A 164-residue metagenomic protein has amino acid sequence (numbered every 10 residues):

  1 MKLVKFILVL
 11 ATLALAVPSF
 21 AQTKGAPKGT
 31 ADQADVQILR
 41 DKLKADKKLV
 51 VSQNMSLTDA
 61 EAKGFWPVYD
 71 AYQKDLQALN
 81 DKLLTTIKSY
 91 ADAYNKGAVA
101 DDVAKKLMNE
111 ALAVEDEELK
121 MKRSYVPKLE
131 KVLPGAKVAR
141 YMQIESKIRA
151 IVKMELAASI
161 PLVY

Functional and structural regions predicted by a protein language model:
M1-L8: Bacterial N-terminal signal peptides that target proteins for export
L10-L13: Short, linear, compositionally biased motifs with a strong N-terminal bias
S19-D41: Sec-dependent signal peptide cleavage junction
G29, V36-Q37, V50-V132: Amphipathic alpha-helical segments
D35-I38, K42, D116-Y164: Amphipathic, charged alpha-helical segments and their helix-to-coil junctions in extracytoplasmic/peripheral assemblies
